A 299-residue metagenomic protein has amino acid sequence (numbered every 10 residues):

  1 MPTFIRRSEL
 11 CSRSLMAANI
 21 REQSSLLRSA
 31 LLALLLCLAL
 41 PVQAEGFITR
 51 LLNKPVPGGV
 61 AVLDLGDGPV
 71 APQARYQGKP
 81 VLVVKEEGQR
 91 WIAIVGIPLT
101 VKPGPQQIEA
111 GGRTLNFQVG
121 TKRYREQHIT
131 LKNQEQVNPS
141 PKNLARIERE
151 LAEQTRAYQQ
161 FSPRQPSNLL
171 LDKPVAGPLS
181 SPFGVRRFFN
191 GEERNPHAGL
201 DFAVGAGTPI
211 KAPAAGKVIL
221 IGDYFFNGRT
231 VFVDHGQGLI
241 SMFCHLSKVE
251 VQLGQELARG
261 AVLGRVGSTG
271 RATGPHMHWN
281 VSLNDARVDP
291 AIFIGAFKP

Functional and structural regions predicted by a protein language model:
S8-R13, A18-A33: Short, low-complexity intrinsically disordered segments enriched in A/P/G/S/L with frequent Arg, especially at protein
A39-P41: N-terminal signal peptide c-region/cleavage motif recognized by signal peptidases
A44-R123: Cationic-aromatic interfacial patches
G78, I108, L179, F202 (+4 more regions): Terminal peptide-recognition signature
A110, P209-I219, K248-V266: Short, well-structured beta-strand-loop connectors
N116-N227: Surface-exposed, glycine-biased beta-strand/turn segments
A198, P213-S247, P275-N280: Zn2+-dependent peptidoglycan hydrolase active-site motif and core
R229-D234, L239, Q255-P299: Conserved, short, structured surface segments that act as functional micro-motifs
